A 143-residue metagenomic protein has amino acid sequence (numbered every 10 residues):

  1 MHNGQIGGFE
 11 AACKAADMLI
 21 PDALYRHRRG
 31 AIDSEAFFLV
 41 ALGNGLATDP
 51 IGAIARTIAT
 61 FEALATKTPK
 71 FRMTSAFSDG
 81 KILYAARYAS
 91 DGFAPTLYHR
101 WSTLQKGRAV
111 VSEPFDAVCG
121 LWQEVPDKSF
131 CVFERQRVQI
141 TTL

Functional and structural regions predicted by a protein language model:
H2-L143: Conserved short alpha-helical segments that host acidic/polar catalytic motifs at enzyme active sites
